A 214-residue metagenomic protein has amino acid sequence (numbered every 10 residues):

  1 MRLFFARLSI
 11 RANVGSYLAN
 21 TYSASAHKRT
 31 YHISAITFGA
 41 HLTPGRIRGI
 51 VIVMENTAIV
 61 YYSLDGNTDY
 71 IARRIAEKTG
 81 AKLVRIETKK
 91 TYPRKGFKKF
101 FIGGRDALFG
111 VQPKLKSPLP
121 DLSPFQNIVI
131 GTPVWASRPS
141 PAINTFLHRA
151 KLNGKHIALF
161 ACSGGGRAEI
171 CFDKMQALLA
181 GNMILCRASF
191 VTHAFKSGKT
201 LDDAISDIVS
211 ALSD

Functional and structural regions predicted by a protein language model:
P44-I130, S137-S140, N144, H148 (+1 more regions): N-terminal beta1-alpha1-beta2 submodule of the flavodoxin-like/Rossmannoid cofactor-binding fold
L122, H148-G154, L179-A180: Short, conserved loop/helix-junction motifs that constitute active-site signature segments in enzyme catalytic cores
P133-A136, G164: Short glycine-rich anion-binding loops that position phosphate/pyrophosphate groups of nucleotides and phosphorylated
A158-V191: Short, glycine-/small-residue-rich phosphate/pyrophosphate-handling segment
L185-D214: Glycine-rich phosphate/pyrophosphate-binding loop and the adjoining helix
